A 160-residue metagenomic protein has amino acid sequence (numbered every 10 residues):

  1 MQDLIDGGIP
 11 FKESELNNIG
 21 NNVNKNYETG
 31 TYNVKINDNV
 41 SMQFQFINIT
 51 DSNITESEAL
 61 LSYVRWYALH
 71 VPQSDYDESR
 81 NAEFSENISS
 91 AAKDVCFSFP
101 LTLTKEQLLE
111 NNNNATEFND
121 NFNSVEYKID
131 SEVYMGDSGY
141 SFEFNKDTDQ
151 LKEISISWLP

Functional and structural regions predicted by a protein language model:
M1-Q2: Extracytoplasmic Gram-positive cell-surface binding/anchoring modules and repeats
I5-V71, E83, N87-Q150, I156-P160: A cross-family detector of function-defining hotspots
Y76-E83: Flexible internal linker/loop segments at domain or repeat junctions
